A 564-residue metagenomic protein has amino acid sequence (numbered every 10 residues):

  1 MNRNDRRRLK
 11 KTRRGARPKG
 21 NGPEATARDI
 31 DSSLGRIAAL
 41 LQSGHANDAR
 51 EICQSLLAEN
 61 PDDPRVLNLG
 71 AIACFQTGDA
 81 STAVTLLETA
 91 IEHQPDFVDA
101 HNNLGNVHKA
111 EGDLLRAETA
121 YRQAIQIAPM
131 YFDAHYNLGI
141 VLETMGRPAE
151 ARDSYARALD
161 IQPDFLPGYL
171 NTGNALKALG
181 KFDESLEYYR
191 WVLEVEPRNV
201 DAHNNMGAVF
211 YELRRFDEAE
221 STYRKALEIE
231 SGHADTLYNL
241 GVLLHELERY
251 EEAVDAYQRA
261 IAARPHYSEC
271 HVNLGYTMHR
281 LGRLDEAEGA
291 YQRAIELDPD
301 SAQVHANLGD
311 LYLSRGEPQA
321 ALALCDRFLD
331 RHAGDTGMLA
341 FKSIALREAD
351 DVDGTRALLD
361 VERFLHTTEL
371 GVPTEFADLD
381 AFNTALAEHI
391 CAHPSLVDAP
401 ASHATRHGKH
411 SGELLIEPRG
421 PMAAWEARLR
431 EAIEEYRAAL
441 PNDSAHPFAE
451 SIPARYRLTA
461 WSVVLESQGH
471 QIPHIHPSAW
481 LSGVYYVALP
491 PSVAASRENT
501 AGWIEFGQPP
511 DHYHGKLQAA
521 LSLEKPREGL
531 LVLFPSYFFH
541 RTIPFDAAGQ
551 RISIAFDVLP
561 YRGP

Functional and structural regions predicted by a protein language model:
G15-S32: TPR-adjacent "capping" and linker segments in tetratricopeptide-repeat scaffold/adaptor proteins
L34, A38-Q42, Q54, Q292 (+2 more regions): Amphipathic alpha-helical repeat scaffolds
A38, R65-Q76, D99-A110, D133-T144 (+6 more regions): Conserved alpha-helical positions within TPR/SEL1-like repeat arrays
Q42-E51, Q76-T89, K109-Q123, D133 (+9 more regions): Structural signature of tandem alpha-helical TPR/SEL1-like repeats, specifically the intra-repeat loop/turn
E59, H93, I127, I161 (+5 more regions): Structural marker of alpha-solenoid helical repeat scaffolds
T355-A449, H470: Non-heme Fe(II)/2-oxoglutarate
I416-R430, E434-L533, F538-P544, G549-P564: Catalytic core of non-heme Fe(II) oxygenases with the double-stranded beta-helix
